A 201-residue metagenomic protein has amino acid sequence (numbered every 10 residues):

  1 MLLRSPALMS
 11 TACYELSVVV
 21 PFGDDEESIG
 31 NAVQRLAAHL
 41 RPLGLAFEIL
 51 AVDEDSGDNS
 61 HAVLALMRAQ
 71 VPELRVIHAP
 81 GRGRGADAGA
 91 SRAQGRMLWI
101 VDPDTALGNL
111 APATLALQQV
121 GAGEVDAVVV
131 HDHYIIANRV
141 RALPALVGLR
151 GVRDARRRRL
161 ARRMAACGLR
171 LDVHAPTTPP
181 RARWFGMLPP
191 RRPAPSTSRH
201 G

Functional and structural regions predicted by a protein language model:
M1-A38: N-proximal low-complexity "stem/linker" segments adjacent to membrane-targeting elements
D25, D53-H61, T105-A106: A conserved acidic beta->alpha catalytic loop
L45-D55, I77-A79: Short beta-strand/loop segment that forms part of the nucleotide-sugar
N59, D102-Q118: Acidic donor-binding/catalytic loop of UDP-sugar-dependent glycosyltransferases, especially processive GT2
H61-A88, R92: Conserved donor nucleotide-binding strand/loop of the catalytic core
G83-A86, A90, T105-A106, A111-P112 (+1 more regions): Conserved catalytic loops of nucleotide-sugar-dependent glycosyltransferases that act on lipid-linked
L98: Short aromatic/hydrophobic "clamp" motif used to bind/position activated sugar donors
Q118-E124: Basic phosphate/pyrophosphate-binding loop/patch that engages nucleotide-derived ligands
